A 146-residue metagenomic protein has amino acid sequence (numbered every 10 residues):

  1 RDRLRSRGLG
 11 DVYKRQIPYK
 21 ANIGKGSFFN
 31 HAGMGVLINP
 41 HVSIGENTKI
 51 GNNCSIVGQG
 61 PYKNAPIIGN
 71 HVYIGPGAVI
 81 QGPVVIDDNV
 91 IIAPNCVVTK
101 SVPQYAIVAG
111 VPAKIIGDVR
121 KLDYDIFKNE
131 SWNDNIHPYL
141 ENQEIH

Functional and structural regions predicted by a protein language model:
D2, K63-N64: Regulatory activation segment
D2-Y13: Single conserved hydrophobic/aromatic residue that forms the stacking wall/gate of nucleotide- or nucleobase-binding
R5, G33, S55, V90-I92 (+3 more regions): Low-complexity, compositionally biased segments
Y19, G24-K25, N30-H31, V36-P40 (+11 more regions): Left-handed beta-helix
A65-G75, V79, V111-H146: C-terminal segments of enzyme domains that contribute to small-molecule binding surfaces
